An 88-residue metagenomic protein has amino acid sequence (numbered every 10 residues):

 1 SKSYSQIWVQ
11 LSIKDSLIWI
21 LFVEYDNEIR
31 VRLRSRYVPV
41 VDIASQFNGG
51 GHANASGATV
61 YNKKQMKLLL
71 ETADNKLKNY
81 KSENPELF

Functional and structural regions predicted by a protein language model:
S1-F88: Gly/His-enriched, cation/cofactor- and phosphate-binding structural elements
